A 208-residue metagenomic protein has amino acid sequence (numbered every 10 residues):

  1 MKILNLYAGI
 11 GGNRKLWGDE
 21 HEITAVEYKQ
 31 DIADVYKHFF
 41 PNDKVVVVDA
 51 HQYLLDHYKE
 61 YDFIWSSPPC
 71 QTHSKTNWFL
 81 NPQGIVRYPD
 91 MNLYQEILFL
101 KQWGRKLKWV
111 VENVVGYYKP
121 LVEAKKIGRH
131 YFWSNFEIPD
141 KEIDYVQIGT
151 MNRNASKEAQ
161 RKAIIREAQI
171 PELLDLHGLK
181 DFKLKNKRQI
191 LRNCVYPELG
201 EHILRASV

Functional and structural regions predicted by a protein language model:
M1-V208: Conserved active-site and SAM-binding loop architecture of S-adenosyl-L-methionine-dependent nucleic-acid
